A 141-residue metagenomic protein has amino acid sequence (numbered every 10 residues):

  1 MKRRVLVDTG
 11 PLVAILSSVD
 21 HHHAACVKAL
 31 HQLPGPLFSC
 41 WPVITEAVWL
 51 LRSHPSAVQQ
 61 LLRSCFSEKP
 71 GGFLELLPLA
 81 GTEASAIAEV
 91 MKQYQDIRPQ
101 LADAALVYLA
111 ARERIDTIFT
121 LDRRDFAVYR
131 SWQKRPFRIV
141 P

Functional and structural regions predicted by a protein language model:
M1-D20, S39: Metal-dependent nucleic-acid phosphoesterase active-site entry motif
R3-V5, A24-R98, Y108, R112-D116 (+1 more regions): PIN-domain endoribonuclease scaffold, especially VapC-family toxins
L16, D122, R130: Short, flexible helix/strand-to-coil boundary loops that buttress conserved ligand/catalytic motifs in alpha/beta
F119: Short aromatic-hydrophobic micro-motifs that form the base-stacking/packing surface for donor nucleotide recognition
